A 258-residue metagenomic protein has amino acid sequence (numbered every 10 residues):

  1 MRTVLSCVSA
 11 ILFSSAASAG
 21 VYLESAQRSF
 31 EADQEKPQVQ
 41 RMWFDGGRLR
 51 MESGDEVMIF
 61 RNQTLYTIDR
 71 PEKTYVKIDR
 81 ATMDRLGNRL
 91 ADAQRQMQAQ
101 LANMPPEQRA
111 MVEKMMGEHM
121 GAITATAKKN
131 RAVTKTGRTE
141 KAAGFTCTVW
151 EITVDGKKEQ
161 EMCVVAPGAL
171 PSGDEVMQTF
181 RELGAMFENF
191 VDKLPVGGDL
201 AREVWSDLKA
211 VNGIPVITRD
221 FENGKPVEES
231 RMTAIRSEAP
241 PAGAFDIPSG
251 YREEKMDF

Functional and structural regions predicted by a protein language model:
M1-V4: Positively charged n-region of N-terminal signal peptides that target proteins for export
S14-A16: N-terminal signal peptide c-region/cleavage motif recognized by signal peptidases
A19-F258: Extended soluble regions of mature proteins
